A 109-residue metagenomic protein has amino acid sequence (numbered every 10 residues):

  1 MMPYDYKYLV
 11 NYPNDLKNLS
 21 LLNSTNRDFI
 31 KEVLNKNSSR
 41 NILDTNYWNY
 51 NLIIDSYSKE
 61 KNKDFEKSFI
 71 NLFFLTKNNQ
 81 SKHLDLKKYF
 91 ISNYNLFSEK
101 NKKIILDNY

Functional and structural regions predicted by a protein language model:
M1-D5, F29-N37: Repeat-mediated protein-protein interaction surfaces in helical alpha-solenoids
M2-L22, I42-D55, Q80-S92: Amphipathic alpha-helical repeat scaffolds of TPR domains
L21-K31, E60-K63: Helix-turn-helix repeat elements of alpha-solenoid scaffolds
K36, N71-F74: The canonical alpha-helical register within tetratricopeptide repeats
S58-E66, S92-I104: Alpha-helical linker/edge segments of TPR/alpha-solenoid repeat scaffolds and analogous pre-/post-domain helices
T76-L86, F97-N101: Boundary/linker segments of alpha-helical solenoid repeat arrays
N108-Y109: Extracytoplasmic and endomembrane cell-envelope/extracellular-matrix remodeling and assembly machinery
